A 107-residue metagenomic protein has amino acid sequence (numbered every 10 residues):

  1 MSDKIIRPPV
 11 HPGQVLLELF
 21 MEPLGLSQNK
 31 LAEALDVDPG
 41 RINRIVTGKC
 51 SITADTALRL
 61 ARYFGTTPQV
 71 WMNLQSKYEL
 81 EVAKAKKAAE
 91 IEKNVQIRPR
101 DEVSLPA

Functional and structural regions predicted by a protein language model:
S2-L26, N73: A short, Lys/Arg-rich alpha-helix, primarily the initiator
M21, A32, A61: The alpha-helix within a helix-turn-helix
L26-R44: Short alpha-helical DNA-recognition segment
D36, T47-K49, S76: Residue-level detection of the helix-turn-helix DNA-binding "recognition helix"
K49-R62: Short, basic-rich loop-to-helix N-cap that marks the start of a DNA-contacting helix
M72-A107: Short, charged recognition helix plus adjacent turn of helix-turn-helix-like nucleic-acid-binding domains
